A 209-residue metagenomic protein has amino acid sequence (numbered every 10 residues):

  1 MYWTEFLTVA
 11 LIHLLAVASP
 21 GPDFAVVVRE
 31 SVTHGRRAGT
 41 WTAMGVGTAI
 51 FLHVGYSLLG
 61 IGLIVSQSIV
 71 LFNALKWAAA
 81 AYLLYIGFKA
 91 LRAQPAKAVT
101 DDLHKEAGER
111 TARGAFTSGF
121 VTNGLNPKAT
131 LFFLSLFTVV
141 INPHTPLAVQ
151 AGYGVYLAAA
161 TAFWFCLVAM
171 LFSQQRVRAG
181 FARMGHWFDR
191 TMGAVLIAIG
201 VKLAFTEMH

Functional and structural regions predicted by a protein language model:
Y2-N73, S135-Y153: Juxtamembrane transmembrane-helix termini in multi-pass membrane transport proteins
W3, L7, L11, E109-V121: Alpha-helical membrane-protein architecture signal
L14, A18, F51-L52, F88 (+4 more regions): Hydrophobic/aromatic residues within the transmembrane alpha-helices of Major Facilitator Superfamily
R37-A115: Membrane helix-loop-helix hairpins that form the core translocation module of multi-pass transporters
Q67-A98, A160-V168, A179-H209: Selective transmembrane alpha-helices of multi-pass membrane proteins
N123-L134, G193-L196: Core segments of transmembrane alpha-helices that mediate helix-helix packing or line hydrophobic substrate/ligand
